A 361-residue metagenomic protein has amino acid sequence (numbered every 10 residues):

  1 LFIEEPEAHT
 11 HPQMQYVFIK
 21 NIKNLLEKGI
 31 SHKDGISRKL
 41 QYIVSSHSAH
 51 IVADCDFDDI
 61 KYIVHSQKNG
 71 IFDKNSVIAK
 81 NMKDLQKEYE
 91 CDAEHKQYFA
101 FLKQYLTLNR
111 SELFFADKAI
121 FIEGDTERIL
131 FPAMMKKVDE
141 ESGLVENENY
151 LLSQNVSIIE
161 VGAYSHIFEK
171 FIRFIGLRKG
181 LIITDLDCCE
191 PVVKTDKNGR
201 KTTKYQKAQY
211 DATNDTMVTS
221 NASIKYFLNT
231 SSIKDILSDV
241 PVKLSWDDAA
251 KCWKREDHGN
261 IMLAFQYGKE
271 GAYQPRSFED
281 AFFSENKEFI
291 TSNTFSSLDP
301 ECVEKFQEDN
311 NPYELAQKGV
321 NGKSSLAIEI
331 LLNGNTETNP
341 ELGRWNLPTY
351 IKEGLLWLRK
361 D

Functional and structural regions predicted by a protein language model:
F2-I3, F121: Walker B beta-strand of ABC/ABC-like P-loop ATPase nucleotide-binding domains, specifically the conserved hydrophobic
E4-P6, H47: Walker B catalytic acidic pair
V17-F18, I22: Conserved hydrophobic alpha-helix in the ABC-type ATPase nucleotide-binding domain
I30-I43: Loop/turn-to-beta-strand initiation segments
L40, S46-S48, H65, A163: Conserved H-loop
S48-D54: Conserved H-loop
D54-Y62: Conserved catalytic segment of ABC-fold P-loop ATPases
H65-D361: Acidic, divalent-metal-binding catalytic cores of TOPRIM and closely related two-metal-ion phosphodiester/pyrophosphate
